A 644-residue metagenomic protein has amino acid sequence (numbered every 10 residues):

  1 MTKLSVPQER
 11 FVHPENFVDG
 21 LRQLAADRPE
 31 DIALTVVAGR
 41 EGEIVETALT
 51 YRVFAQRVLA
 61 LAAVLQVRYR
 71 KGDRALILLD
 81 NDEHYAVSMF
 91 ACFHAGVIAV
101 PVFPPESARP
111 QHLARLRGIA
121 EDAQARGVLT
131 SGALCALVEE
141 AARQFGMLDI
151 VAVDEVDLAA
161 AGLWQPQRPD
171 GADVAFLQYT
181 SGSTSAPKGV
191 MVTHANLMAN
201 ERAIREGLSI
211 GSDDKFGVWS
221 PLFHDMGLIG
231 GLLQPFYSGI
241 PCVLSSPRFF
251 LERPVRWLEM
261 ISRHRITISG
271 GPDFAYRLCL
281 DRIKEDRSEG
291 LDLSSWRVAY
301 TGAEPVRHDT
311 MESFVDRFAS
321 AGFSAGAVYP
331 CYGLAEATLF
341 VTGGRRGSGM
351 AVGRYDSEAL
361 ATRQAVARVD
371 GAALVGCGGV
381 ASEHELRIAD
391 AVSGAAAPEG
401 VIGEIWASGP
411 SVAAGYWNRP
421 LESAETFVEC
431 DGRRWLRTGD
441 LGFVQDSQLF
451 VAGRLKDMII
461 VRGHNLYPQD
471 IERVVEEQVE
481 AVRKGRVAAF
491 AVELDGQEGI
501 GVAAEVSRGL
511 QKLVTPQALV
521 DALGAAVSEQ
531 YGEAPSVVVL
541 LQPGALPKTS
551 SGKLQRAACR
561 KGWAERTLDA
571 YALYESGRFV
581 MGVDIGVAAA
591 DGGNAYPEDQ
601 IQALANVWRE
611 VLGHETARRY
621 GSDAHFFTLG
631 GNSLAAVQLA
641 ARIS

Functional and structural regions predicted by a protein language model:
P14, G485-R486, E493, Q497-E498 (+3 more regions): AMP-binding/adenylate-forming catalytic domain of the ANL superfamily
P29-I32, V151, A161-Y179, S185-A186 (+3 more regions): Conserved pre-ATP/AMP-binding loop-to-beta segment of ANL
L34-F90, E106-R117, P166-R168, G189-M198: Conserved AMP-binding/adenylate-forming core of the ANL superfamily
M198-K215, D225-T267, R282-R287: Conserved AMP-binding/adenylation subdomain of ANL enzymes
S262, S269, G409-G415, A424-E425 (+4 more regions): AMP-binding/adenylate-forming catalytic core of the ANL superfamily
I266-G270, R282-G371, E385-L386, V392-G394: Gly/Ser/Thr-rich phosphate-binding loop
L374-R387, A391-G400, E404-N465, A588 (+1 more regions): Conserved ATP-binding/catalytic segment of the ANL
G582-Y620, L634-R642: Thiotemplate assembly-line natural product biosynthesis machinery
